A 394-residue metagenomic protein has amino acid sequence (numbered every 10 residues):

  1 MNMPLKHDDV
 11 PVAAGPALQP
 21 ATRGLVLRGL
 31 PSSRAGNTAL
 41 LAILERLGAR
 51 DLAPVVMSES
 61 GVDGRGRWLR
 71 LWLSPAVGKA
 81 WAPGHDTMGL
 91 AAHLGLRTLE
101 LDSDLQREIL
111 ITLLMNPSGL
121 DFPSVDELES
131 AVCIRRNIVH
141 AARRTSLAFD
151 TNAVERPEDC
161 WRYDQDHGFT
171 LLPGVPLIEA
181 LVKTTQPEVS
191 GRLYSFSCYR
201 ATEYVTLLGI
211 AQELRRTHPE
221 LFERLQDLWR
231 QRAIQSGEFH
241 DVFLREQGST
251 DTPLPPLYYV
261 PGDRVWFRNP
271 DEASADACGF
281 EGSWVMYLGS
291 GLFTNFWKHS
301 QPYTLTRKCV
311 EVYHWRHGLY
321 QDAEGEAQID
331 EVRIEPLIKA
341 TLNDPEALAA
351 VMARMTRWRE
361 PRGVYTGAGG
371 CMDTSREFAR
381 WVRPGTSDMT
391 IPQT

Functional and structural regions predicted by a protein language model:
M1-R264, N269-G279, L288-T394: Cysteine-nucleophile amide-bond enzymes
G282: Extracellular structured ligand-interaction cores
